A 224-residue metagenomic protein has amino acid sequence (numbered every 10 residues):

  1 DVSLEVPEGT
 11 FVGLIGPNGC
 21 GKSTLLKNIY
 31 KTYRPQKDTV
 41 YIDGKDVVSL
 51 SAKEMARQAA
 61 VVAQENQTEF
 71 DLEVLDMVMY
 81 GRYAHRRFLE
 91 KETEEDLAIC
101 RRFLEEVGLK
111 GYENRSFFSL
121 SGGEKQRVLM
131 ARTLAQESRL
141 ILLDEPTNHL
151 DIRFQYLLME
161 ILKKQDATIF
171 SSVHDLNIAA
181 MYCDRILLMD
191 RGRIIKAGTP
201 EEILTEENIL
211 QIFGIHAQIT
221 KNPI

Functional and structural regions predicted by a protein language model:
I15-P17: The feature captures the beta-strand-to-loop junction immediately N-terminal to the Walker
Y30: Helix-to-loop junction immediately C-terminal to a conserved catalytic motif
D38-D46, M55: Conserved ABC transporter NBD signature motif
M79, E94-Y112: Conserved ABC ATPase "signature" region
K91, S116-L120, E124: Conserved ABC ATPase signature
I141-E145: Catalytic Walker B motif of ABC-type/P-loop ATPase nucleotide-binding domains
